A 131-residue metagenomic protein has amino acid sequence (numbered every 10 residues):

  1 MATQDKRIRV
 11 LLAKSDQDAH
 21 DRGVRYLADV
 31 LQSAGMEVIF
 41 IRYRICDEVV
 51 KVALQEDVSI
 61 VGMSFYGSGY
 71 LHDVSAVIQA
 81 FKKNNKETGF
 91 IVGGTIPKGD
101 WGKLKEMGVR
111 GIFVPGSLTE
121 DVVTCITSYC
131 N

Functional and structural regions predicted by a protein language model:
M1-I41, S128-N131: ATP-dependent carboxylate/acyl-activation modules
V24-T127: Cofactor-cradling patches in redox/metallo enzymes
